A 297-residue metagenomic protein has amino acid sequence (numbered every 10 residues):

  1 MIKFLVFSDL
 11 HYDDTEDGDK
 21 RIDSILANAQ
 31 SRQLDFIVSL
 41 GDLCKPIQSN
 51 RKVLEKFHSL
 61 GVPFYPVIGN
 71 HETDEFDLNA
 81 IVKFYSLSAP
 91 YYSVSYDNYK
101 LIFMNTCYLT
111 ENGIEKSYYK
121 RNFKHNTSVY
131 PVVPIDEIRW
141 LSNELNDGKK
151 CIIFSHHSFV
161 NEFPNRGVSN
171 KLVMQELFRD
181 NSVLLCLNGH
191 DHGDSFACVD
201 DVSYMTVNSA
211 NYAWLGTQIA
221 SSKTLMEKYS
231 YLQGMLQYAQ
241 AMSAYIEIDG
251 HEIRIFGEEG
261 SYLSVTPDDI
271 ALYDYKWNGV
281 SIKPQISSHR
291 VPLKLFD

Functional and structural regions predicted by a protein language model:
M1-L54, D136: N-terminal active-site segment of His-dependent metallophosphoesterases
I2, D35, Y91, N98-Y99 (+1 more regions): Alpha/beta-hydrolase fold active-site loops
V6-S8, F36-D42, F64-N70, I152-H156 (+2 more regions): Active-site neighborhood of phospho(di)ester-bond hydrolases with catalytic His/Asp-centered motifs
Y12-D17, G41-P46, A80-V82, V129-P131 (+1 more regions): Short, flexible loop segments at the rims of nucleotide/cofactor-binding pockets, characterized by
Q48-S142, N146-D147, V173-L185, A197-N208 (+3 more regions): Extended active-site neighborhood of metal-dependent phosphoesterases/phosphodiesterases
T106, F154-F159, H190-D191, E258-G260: Short, well-ordered beta-to-alpha junction loops that form the rim of enzyme active sites and present histidine/acidic
E144-E162: Short acidic, glycine-rich surface-loop motifs adjacent to enzyme active sites
E227-D297: A short C-terminal boundary segment appended to hydrolase-like catalytic domains
